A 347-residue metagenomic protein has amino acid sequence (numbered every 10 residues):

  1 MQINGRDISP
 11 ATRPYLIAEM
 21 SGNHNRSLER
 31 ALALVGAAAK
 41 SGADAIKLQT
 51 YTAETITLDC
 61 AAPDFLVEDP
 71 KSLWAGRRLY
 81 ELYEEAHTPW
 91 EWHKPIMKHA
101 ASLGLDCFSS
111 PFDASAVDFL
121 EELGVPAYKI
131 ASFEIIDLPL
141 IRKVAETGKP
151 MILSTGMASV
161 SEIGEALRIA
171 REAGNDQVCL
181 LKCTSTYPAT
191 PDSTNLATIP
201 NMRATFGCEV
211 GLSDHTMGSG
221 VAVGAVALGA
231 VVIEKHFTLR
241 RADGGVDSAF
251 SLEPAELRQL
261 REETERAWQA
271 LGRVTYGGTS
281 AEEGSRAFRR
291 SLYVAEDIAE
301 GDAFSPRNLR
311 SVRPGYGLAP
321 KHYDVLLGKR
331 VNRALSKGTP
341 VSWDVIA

Functional and structural regions predicted by a protein language model:
M1-A347: Catalytic cores and adjacent flexible loops of soluble metabolic enzymes that perform enolate/carbanion chemistry on
